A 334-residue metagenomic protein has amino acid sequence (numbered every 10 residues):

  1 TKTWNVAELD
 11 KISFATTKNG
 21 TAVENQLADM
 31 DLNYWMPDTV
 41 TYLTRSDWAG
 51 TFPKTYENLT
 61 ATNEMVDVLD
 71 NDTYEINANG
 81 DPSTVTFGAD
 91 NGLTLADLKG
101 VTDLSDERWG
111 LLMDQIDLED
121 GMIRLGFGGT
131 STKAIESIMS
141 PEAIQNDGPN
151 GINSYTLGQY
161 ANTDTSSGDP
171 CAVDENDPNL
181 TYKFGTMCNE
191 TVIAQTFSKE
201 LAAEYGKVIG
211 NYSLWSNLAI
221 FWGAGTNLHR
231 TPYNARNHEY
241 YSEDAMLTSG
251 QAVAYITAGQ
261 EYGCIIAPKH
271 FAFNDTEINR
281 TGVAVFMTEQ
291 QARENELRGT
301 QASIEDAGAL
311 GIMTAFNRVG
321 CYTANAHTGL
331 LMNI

Functional and structural regions predicted by a protein language model:
T1-I334: Glycoside hydrolase catalytic-domain context in secreted enzymes
